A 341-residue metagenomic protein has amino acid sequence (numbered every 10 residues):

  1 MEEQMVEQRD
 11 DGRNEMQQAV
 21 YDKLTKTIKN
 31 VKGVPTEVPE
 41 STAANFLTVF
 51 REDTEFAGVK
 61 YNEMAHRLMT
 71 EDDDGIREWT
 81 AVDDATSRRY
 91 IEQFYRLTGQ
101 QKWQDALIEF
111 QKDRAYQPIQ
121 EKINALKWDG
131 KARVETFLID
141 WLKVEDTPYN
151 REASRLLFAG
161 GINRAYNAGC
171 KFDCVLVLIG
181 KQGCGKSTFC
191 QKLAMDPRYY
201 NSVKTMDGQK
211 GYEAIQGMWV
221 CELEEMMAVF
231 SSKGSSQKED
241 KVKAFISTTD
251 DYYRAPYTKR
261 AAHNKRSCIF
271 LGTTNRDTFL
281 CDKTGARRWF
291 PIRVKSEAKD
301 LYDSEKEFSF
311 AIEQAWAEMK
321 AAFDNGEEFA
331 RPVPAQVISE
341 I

Functional and structural regions predicted by a protein language model:
M1-A132, P148, E152: N-terminal nucleic-acid engagement/recognition segments and initiation subdomains in replication, restriction
A85-R89, W141-V144, C184-C190, S231-D240 (+1 more regions): Generic detector of short, locally flexible boundary/turn motifs and exposed helical patches
Y95, Q101-Q117, K171, R198-V203 (+3 more regions): Feature primarily recognizes SF3-like P-loop helicase cores of small DNA viruses
L107-V220: P-loop NTPase catalytic core of nucleic-acid-dependent motor ATPases
